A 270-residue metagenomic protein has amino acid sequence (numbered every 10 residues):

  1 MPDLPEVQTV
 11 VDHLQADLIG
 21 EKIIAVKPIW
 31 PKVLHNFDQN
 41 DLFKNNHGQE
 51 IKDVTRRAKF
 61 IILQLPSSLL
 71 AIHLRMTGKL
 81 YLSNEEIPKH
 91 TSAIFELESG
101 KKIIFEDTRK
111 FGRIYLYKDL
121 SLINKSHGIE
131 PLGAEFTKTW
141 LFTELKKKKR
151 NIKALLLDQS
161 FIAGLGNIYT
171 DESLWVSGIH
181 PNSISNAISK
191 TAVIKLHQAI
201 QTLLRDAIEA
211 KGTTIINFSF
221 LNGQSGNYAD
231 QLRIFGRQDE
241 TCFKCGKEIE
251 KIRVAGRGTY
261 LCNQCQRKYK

Functional and structural regions predicted by a protein language model:
M1-L4, P131, E135, F142 (+1 more regions): Generic detection of long, well-ordered alpha-helical segments
M1-R113, T241, R257-K270: A cross-family signal for N-terminal binding/gating loops and helix N-caps that shape access to the active site
K22-L42, H47, T55, L82 (+2 more regions): Basic, nucleic-acid-binding surfaces and adjacent catalytic neighborhoods in DNA/RNA-processing proteins
L65-P66, L70-G164, Y169-I179, I184: Phosphate/anion-contacting hairpin/loop surfaces
